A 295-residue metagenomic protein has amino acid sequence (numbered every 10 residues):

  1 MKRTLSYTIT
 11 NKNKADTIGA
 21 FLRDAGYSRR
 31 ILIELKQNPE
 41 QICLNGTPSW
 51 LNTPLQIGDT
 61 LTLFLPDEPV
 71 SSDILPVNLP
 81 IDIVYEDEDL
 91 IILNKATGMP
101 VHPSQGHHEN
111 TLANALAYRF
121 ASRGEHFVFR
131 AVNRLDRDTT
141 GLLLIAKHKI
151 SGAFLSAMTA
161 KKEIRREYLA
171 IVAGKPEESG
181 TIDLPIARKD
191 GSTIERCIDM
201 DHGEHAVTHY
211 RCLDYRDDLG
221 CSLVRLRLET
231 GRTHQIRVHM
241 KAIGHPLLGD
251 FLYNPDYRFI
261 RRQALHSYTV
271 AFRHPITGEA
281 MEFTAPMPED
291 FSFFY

Functional and structural regions predicted by a protein language model:
M1-K36, I81, D201-E204, D214-C221 (+3 more regions): Pseudouridine synthases involved in rRNA/tRNA modification
M1-T181, P185-A187, S292-F294: RNA pseudouridine synthases
P48-W50, E195, Q235, M281-E282: A sequence-level detector of short linear motifs
W50-P54, R225, R262: Short, surface-exposed secondary-structure edge patches
F64-P66, D190-I194, H205-V207, D250-D256: Short Pro/Gly-enriched beta-strand edge/turn motifs at strand-loop
M99-H102, I194, C221-S222: Short small-residue beta-strand/loop micro-motif enriched in glycine and branched aliphatics
R137-T139, E163-E167, T181, G203-V207 (+2 more regions): Short gly/pro-enriched beta-turn/loop segments at secondary-structure junctions
Y210, V224: Long C-terminal interaction/binding lobes of large macromolecular proteins
